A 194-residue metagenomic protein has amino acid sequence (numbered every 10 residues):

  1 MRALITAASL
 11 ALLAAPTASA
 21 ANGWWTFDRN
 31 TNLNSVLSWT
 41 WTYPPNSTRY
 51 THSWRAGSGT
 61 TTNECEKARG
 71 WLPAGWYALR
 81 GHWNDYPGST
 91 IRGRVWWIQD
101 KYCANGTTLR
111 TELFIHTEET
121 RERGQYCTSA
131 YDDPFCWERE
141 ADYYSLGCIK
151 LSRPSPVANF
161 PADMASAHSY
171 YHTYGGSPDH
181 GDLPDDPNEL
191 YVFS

Functional and structural regions predicted by a protein language model:
M1-A20: Secretory targeting and sorting signals
L4-I5, E64, A141: Short, functionally important structural connectors and interaction interfaces within domains
I5, P16, S47-Y50, C127 (+1 more regions): Intrinsically disordered/low-complexity terminal segments and short unstructured peptides
S9, E64, W137: Generic anion/oxyanion-binding catalytic loop in active/binding sites
A21-W25: Cleaved targeting-peptide boundary
T26-W76, W83: Glycine-rich catalytic cores of cysteine/serine-nucleophile enzymes that process amide/ester linkages in cell-envelope
G70, W76, W83-S194: Exported/periplasmic cell-wall-interacting domains
